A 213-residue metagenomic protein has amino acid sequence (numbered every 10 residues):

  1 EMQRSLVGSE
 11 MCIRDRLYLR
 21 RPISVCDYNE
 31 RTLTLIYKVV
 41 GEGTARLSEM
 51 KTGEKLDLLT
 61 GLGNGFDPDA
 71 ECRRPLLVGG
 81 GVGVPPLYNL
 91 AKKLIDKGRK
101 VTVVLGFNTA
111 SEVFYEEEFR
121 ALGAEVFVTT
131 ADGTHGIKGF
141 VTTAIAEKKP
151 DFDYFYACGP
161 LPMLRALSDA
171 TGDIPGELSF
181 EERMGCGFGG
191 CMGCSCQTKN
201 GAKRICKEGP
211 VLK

Functional and structural regions predicted by a protein language model:
E1-G8, C12-I13: Single conserved hydrophobic/aromatic residue that forms the stacking wall/gate of nucleotide- or nucleobase-binding
V7-S9, G53, C191: Loop/turn positions that initiate beta-strands
E10-I13, D57, S195: Hydrophobic beta-strand signal
D15-V25, G63-A70, C206: Short, Lys/Arg- and Gly-enriched loop/turn segments at beta-strand edges
S24-C26, K38, L59: Conserved positions in beta-strands of structured domains
R31-E42: Short, structured beta-strand/loop micro-motifs enriched in basic residues and often containing a Trp
E42-E181: FNR/FR-type flavoprotein reductase catalytic core
P86, L161-M163, E181-P210: Local cysteine-cluster metal-coordination motifs and their immediate loop/turn environment, predominantly Fe-S cluster
